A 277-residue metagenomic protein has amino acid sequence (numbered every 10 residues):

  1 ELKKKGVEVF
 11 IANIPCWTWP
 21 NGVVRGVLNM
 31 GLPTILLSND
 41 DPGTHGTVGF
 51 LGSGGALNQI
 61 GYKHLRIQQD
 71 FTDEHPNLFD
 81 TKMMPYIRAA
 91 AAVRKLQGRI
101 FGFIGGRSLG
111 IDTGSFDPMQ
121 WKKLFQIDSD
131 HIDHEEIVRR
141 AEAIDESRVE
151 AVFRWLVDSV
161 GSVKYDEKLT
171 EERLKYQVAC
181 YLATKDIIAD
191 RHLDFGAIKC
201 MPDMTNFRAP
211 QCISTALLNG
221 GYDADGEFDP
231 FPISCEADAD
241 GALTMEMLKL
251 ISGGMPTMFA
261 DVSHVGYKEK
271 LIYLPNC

Functional and structural regions predicted by a protein language model:
E1-G52: Trp/Phe/Arg-rich N-terminal binding region typifying the photolyase-homology
K3, L28, N58, K123 (+1 more regions): Anion (oxyanion) recognition and catalysis
V7, G31, L96-G98, L193: A general structural motif
P15-C16, L32-S38, G46-T47, Q120 (+4 more regions): Anaerobic metallocofactor- and corrinoid-dependent redox/one-carbon enzyme cores, especially those from methanogenesis
W19-V23, P85-A89, A179-D186: Short alpha-helical segments and helix-capping/turn motifs at coil-helix boundaries
P20, I111, N206: Glycine/Thr-rich phosphate-binding loops of Rossmann-like dinucleotide-binding domains
S38-K164, L169: Cap/lid and interdomain-hinge subdomains that line or gate substrate/regulatory clefts in soluble alpha/beta enzymes
